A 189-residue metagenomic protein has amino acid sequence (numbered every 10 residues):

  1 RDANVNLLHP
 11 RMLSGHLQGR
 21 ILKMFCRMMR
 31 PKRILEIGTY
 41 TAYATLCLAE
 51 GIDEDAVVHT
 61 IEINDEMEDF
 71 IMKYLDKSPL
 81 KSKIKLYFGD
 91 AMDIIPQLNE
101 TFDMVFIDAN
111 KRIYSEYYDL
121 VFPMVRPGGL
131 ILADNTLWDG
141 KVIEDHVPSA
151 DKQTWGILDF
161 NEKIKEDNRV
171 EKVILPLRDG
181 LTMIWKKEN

Functional and structural regions predicted by a protein language model:
R1-L13: Rossmann-like AdoMet
G15-N189: S-adenosylmethionine/decaboxylated-SAM
